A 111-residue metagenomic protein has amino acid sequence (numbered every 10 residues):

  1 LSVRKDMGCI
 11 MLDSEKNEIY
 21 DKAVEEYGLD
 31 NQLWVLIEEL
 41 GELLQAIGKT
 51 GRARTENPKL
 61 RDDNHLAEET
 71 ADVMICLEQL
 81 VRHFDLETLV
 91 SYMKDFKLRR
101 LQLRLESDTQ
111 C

Functional and structural regions predicted by a protein language model:
S2-C111: Flexible "arm" and connector segments at domain edges
